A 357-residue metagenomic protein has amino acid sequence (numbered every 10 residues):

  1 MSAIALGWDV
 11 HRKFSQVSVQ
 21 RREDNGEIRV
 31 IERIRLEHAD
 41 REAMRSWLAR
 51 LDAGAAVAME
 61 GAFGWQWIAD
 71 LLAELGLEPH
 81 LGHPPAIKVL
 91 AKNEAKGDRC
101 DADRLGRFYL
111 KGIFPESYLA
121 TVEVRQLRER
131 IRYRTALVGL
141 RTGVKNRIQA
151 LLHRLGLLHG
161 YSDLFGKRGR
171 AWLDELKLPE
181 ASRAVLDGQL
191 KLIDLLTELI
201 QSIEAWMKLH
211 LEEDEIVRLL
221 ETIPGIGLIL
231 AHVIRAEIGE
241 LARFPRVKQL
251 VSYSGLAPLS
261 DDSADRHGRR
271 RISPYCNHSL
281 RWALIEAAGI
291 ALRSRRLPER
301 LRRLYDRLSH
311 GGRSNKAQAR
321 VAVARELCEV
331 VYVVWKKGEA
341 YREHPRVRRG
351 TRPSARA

Functional and structural regions predicted by a protein language model:
M1-A357: A detector of single, family-specific signature residues that are central to catalytic or substrate-handling motifs
